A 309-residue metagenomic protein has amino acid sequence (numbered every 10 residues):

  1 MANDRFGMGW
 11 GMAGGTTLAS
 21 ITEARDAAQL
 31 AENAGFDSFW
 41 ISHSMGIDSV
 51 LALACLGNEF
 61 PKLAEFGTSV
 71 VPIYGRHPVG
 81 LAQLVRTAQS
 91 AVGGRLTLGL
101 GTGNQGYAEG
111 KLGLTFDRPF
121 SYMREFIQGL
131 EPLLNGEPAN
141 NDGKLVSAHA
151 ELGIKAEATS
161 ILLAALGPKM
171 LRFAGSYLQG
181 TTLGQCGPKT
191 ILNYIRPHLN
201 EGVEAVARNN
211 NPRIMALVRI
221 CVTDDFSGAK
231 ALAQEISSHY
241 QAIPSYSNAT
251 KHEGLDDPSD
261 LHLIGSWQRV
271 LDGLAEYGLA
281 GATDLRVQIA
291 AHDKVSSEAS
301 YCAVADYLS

Functional and structural regions predicted by a protein language model:
M1-S309: Active-site-adjacent structural elements that line small-molecule/cofactor binding pockets in enzymes
